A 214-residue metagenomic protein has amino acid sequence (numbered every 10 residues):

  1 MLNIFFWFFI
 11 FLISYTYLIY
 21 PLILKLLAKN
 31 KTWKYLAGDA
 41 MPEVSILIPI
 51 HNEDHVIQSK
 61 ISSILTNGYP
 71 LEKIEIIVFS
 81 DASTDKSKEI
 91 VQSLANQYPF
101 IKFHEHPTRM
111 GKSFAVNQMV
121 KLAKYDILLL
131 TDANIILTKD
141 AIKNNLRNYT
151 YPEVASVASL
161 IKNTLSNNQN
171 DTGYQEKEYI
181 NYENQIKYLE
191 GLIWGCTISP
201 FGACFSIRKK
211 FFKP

Functional and structural regions predicted by a protein language model:
M1-G38: N-terminal membrane-anchoring/stem segments of glycan-assembly enzymes
P42-S45, E75: Cell-envelope/extracellular polymer assembly enzymes that use nucleotide-activated donors
V56-S59, D85-L94, D140: Acidic helix N-cap motif at the loop->helix transition within catalytic regions of sugar-transfer enzymes
S62-K73: Short, acidic, metal-binding catalytic loop of nucleotide-sugar glycosyltransferases
S80-E89, T108, I135: A conserved acidic beta->alpha catalytic loop
H106-A123, N144, N181: Glycine-rich, basic loop-to-helix element that forms the pyrophosphate-binding segment of sugar-nucleotide handling
L128: Short aromatic/hydrophobic "clamp" motif used to bind/position activated sugar donors
K139-Y174: Conserved donor NDP-sugar-binding/catalytic core segment of glycosyltransferases
